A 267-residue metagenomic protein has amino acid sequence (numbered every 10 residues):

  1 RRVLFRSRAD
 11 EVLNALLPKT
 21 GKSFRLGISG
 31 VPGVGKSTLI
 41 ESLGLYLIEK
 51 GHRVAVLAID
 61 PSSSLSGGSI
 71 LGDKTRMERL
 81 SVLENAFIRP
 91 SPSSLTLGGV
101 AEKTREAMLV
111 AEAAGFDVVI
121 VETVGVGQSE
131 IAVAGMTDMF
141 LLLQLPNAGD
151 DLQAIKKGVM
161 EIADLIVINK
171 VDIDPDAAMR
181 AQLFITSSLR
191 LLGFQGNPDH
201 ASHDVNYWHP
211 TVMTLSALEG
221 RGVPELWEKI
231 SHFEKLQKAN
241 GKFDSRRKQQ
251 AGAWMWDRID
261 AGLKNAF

Functional and structural regions predicted by a protein language model:
R1, R6-L26, V34, L43-S129 (+2 more regions): Nucleotide-state-sensitive switch-loop elements of NTP-binding domains
R2, R6, G33, T123 (+5 more regions): Conserved phosphate/pyrophosphate-binding and hydrolysis machinery centered on Walker-type P-loop NTPases, extending
N14, P18, E41, L45 (+12 more regions): Solvent-exposed alpha-helical segments within well-ordered globular domains of core cellular machineries
S29: Residues at the beta-strand->loop junction immediately N-terminal to the Walker
G35, L39, G222: Conserved glycine(s) of the Walker
V133, P146-D176: Flexible active-site lid/hinge loop adjacent to a nucleotide/diphosphate and Mg2+-phosphate binding pocket
I162-L236: Canonical P-loop GTPase G-domain recognition
N206, T214-A217, P224-F267: Long, well-ordered amphipathic alpha-helical subdomains in the mid-to-C-terminal portions of large enzyme subunits
